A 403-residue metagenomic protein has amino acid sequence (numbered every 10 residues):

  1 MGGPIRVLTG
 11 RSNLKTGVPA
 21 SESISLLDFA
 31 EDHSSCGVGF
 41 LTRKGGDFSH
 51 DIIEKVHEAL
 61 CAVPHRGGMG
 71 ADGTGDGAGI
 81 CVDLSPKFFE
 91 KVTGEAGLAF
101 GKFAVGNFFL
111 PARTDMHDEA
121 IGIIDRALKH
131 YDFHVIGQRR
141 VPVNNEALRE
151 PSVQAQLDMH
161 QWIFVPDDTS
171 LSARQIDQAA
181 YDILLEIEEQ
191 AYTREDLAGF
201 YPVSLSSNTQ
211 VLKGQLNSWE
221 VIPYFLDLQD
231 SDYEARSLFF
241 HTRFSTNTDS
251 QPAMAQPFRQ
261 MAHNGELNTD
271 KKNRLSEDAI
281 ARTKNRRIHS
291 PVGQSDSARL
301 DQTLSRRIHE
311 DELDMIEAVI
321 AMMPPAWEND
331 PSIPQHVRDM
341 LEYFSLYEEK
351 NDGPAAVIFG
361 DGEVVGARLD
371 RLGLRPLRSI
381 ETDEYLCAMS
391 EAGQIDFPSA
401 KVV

Functional and structural regions predicted by a protein language model:
G2-V403: Conserved short alpha-helical segments that host acidic/polar catalytic motifs at enzyme active sites
